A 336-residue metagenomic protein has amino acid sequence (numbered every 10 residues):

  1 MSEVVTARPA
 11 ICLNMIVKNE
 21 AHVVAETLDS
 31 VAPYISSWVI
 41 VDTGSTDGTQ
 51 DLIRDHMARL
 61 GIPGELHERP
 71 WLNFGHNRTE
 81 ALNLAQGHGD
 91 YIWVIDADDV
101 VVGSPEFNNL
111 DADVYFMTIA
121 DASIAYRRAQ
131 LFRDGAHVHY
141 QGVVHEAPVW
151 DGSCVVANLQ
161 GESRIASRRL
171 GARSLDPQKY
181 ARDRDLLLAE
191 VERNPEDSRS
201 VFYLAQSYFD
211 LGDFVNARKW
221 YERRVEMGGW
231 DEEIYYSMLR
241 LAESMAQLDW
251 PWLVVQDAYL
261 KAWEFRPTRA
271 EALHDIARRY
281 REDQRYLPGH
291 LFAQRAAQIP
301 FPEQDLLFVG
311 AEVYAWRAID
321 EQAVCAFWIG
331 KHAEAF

Functional and structural regions predicted by a protein language model:
S2-V5, P9-A10, G75-N83, G89-I95 (+3 more regions): Catalytic-site signature of metal-activated, phosphate-bearing donor transferases, centered on the GT-A/GT-A-like
M15-S37: Short, well-formed alpha-helical segments that are part of the catalytic scaffolds of diverse glycosyltransferases
S30, Y34, V41-I53, M57 (+2 more regions): A conserved acidic beta->alpha catalytic loop
D51-L84: Conserved donor nucleotide-binding strand/loop of the catalytic core
P195, G229-E232, P267, F301: Short coil turns that delineate tetratricopeptide repeat
Y208, M245-A246, Y280, A326: Residue at a conserved register position within TPR or TPR-like alpha-solenoid repeats
